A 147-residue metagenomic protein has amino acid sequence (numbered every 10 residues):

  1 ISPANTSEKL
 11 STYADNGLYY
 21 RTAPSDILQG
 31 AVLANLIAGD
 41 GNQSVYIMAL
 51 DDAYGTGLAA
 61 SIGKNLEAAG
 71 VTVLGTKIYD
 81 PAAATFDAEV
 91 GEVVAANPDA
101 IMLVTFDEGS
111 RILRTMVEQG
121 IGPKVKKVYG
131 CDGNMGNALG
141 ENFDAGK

Functional and structural regions predicted by a protein language model:
I1-T76, K124-K147: Extracytoplasmic ligand/sensor domains, especially the bilobed periplasmic-binding protein
I1-Y13, T22, I78-D87, F106-R111 (+1 more regions): Beta-alpha junction/loop-to-helix N-cap segments that form part of ligand/metal-binding clefts
L28, G57, A88, A96 (+2 more regions): Conserved active-site and cofactor/substrate-binding residues in soluble primary-metabolism enzymes
N35-G39, A84-N97, E118: Short, well-structured alpha-helical segments in soluble
N42-S44, D80, D99: Secondary-structure boundary/capping motif
S61, E89, R111-V117, E141-N142: A short acidic, amphipathic alpha-helical/loop segment
L74-K77, E92, A96, S110-K126 (+1 more regions): Internal alpha/beta domain cores that form substrate/cofactor-binding pockets in large enzymes and binding proteins
A100-V104: Structural motif
